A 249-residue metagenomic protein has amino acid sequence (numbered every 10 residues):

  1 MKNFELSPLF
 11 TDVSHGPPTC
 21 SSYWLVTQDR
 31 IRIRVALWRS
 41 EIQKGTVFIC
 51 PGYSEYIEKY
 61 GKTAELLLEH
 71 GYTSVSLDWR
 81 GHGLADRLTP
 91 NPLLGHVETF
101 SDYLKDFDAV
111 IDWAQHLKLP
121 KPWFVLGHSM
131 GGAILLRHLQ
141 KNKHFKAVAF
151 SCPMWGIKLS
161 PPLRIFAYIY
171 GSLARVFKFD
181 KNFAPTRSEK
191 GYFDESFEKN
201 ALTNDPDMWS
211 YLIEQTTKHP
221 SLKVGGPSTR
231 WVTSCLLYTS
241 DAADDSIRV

Functional and structural regions predicted by a protein language model:
M1-V26, R34-L37: An N-terminal hydrophobic leader/cap segment in hydrolases
G52-E55: Active-site glycine-rich loops that stabilize anionic/oxyanionic intermediates across multiple enzyme folds
L68-L88: Conserved alpha/beta-hydrolase
H96-W113: Alpha/beta-hydrolase active-site loop
L119-H128: Alpha/beta-hydrolase fold nucleophile elbow
G127-R137: Glycine-rich nucleophile elbow surrounding the catalytic serine of serine-hydrolase chemistry
L136-K223: Alpha/beta-hydrolase-fold enzymes
Y238-A243: Conserved small/polar residues in nucleotide/adenosyl-binding loops
